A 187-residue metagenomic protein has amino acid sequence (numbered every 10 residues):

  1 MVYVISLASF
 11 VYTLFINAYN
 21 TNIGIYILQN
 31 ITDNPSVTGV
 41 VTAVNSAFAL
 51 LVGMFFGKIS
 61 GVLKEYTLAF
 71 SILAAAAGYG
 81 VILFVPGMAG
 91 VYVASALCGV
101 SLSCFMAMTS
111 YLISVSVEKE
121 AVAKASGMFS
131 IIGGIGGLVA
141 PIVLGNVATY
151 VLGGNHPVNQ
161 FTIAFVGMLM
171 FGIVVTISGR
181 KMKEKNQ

Functional and structural regions predicted by a protein language model:
V11-N20: Conserved extracellular-gate-facing transmembrane-helix segments in secondary transporters
T21-V37: Short amphipathic helix-loop junctions that connect adjacent transmembrane helices in Major Facilitator Superfamily/SLC
V40-A49, G133: Transmembrane alpha-helical segments of major facilitator superfamily
V52-K64, A148: Helix-to-loop junctions at the C-terminal end of transmembrane segments in multipass secondary transporters
Y66-V81: Structural signature of the two symmetry-related core transmembrane helices
C104-E118: Intracellular juxtamembrane helix-capping segments at the cytosolic ends of symmetry-related transmembrane helices
E120-L152: A late C-terminal transmembrane helix in Major Facilitator Superfamily
N146-L169: A membrane-interface helix-boundary motif in multi-pass transporters
